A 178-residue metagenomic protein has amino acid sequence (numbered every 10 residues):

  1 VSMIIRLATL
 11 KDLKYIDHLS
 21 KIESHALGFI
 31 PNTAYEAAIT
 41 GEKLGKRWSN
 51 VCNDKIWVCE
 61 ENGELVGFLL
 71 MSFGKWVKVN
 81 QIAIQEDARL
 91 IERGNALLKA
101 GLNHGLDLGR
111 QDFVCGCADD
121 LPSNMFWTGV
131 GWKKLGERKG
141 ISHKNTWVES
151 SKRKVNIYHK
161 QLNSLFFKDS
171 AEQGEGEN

Functional and structural regions predicted by a protein language model:
V1-S2, G176: Short, Lys/Arg-enriched N-terminal segments with co-localized hydrophobic residues within the first ~10-30 amino acids
M3-H18: A short beta-loop-alpha structural element at the N-terminal edge of CoA-dependent acyl/N-acetyltransferase catalytic
L10, K21-N80, Q85, L98-K99: Acetyl-CoA-dependent GNAT
D54, V148-I157: Short hydrophobic/aromatic beta-strand or adjacent loop that forms the aromatic wall/cage of a ligand/substrate-binding
I84, L90-N103, G129: Conserved acetyl-CoA-binding loop-helix of GNAT-fold acetyltransferases
V114-M125, G140-K144: Conserved beta-strand-loop-alpha-helix junction that forms the acyl-donor binding cleft
T128-E137: Conserved acetyl-CoA-binding loop of GNAT-fold acetyltransferases
